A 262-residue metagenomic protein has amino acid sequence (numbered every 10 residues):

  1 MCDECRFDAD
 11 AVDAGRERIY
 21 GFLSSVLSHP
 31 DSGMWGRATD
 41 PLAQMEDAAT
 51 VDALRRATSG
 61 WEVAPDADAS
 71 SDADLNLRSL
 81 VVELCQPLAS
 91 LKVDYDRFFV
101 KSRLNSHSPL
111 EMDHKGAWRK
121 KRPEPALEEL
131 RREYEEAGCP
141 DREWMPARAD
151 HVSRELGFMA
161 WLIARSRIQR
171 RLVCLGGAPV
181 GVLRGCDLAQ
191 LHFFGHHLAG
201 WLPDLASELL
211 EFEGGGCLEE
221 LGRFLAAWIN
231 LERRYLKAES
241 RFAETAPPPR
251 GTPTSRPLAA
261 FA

Functional and structural regions predicted by a protein language model:
M1-A262: Surface/interface-facing alpha-helical segments and adjacent flexible terminal/loop regions used for partner/assembly
